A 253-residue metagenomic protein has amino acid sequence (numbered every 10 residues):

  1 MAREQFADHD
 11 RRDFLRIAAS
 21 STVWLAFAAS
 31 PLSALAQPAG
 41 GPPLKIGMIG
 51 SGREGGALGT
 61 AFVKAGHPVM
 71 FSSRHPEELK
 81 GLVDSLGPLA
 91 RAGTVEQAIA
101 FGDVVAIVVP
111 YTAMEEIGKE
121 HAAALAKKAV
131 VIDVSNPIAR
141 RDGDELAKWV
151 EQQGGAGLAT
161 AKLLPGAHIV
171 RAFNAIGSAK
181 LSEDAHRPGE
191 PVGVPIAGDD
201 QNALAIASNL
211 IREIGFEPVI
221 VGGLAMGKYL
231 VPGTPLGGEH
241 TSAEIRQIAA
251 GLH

Functional and structural regions predicted by a protein language model:
A2-V23: N-terminal secretory signal peptides and thylakoid transit peptides that target proteins across membranes
G40-P43, T60, K64-V104, V108-A124: Conserved N-terminal Rossmann-fold NAD(P) cofactor-binding segment
G47, M70-F71, V219: Conserved beta-strand positions in the Rossmann-like core of class I SAM-dependent methyltransferases
S51: Glycine-rich Rossmann-fold phosphate-binding loop(s) that bind the pyrophosphate of adenine dinucleotide cofactors
G55-G56: N-terminal Rossmann-fold NAD(P) dinucleotide-binding loop
G93, G155, K162-I169, R187-G227 (+3 more regions): Internal alpha-helical scaffold of NAD(P)-dependent oxidoreductase catalytic cores
H121-K128, L164, R187-P188: Short, conserved loop/helix-junction motifs that constitute active-site signature segments in enzyme catalytic cores
S135-I169: Rossmann-fold NAD(P)-binding glycine/threonine-rich loop
